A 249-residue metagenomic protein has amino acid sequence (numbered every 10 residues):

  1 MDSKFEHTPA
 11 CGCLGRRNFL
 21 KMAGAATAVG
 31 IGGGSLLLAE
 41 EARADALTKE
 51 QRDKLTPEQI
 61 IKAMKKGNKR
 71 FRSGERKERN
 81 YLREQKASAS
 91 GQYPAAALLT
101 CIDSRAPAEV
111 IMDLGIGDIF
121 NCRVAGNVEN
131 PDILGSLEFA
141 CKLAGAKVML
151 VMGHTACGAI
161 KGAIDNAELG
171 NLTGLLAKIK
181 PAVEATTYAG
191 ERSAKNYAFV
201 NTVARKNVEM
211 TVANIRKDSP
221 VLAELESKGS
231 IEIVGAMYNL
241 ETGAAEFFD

Functional and structural regions predicted by a protein language model:
M1-L14: N-terminal secretory signal peptides
C11, L20-A26, G32, A44-G91 (+3 more regions): Divalent-metal-activated hydrolytic enzyme cores
L99-C101, R123, L150-H154, V234-N239: Short beta-strand segments
I102-D132: Active-site cofactor/substrate anionic-group-binding motifs, chiefly glycine- and Lys/Arg-rich phosphate-binding loops
S104-R105, H154-A159: Gly/Ser/Thr-rich loops at beta-strand to alpha-helix junctions that form or flank small-molecule/cofactor-binding
K147: Short acidic/polar active-site loop segments enriched in Thr and Asp
